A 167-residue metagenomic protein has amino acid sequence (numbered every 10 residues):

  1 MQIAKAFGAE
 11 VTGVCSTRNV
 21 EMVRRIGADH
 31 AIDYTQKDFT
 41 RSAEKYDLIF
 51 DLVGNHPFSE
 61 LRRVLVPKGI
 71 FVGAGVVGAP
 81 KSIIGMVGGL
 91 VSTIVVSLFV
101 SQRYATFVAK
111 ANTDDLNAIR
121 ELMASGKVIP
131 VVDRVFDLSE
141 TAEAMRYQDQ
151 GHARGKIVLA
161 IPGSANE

Functional and structural regions predicted by a protein language model:
M1-E167: Terminal helix/beta-alpha structural elements that buttress the NAD(P)+-binding lobe
